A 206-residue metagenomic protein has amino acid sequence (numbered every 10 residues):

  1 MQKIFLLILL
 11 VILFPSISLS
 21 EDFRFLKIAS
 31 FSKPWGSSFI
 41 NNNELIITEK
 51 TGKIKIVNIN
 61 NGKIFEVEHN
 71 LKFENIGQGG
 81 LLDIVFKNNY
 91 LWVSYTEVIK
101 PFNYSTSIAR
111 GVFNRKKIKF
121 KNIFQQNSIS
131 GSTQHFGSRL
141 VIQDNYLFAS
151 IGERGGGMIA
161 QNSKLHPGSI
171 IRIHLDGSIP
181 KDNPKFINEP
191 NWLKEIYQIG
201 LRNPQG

Functional and structural regions predicted by a protein language model:
I4-P15: Sec-dependent N-terminal signal peptides
S18-F23, S178-E189: Blade/loop signatures of beta-propeller domains
L19-M158, G206: Acidic, Gly/Ser/Thr-rich repeat motifs that build Ca2+-stabilized beta-propeller blades
S105-R115, S163-D176: Beta-propeller blade signature
K116, I142-F148, I173-K185: Secondary-structure boundary elements
G155, I187-L193: Short, well-ordered junction/capping motifs at the entry into regular secondary structure
W192-G206: Repeat-solenoid scaffold signature
